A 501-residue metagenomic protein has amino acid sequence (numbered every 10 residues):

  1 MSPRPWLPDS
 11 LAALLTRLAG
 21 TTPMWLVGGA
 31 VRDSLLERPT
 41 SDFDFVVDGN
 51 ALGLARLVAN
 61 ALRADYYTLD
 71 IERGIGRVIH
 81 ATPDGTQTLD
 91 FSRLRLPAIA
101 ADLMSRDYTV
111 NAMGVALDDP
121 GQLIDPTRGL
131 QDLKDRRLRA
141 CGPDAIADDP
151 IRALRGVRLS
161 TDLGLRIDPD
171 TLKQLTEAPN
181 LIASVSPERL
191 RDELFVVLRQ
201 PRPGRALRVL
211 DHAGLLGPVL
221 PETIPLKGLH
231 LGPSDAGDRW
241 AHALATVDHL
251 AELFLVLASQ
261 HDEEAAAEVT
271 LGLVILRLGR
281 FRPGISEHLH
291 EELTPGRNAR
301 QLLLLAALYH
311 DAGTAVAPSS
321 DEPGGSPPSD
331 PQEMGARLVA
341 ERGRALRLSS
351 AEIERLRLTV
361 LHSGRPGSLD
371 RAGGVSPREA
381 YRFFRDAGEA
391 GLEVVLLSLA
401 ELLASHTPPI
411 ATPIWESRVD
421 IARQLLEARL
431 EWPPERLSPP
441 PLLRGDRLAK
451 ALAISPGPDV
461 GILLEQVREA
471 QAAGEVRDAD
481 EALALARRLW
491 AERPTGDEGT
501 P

Functional and structural regions predicted by a protein language model:
M1-P501: Catalytic cores of the polymerase beta-like nucleotidyltransferase superfamily and closely associated nucleotide
